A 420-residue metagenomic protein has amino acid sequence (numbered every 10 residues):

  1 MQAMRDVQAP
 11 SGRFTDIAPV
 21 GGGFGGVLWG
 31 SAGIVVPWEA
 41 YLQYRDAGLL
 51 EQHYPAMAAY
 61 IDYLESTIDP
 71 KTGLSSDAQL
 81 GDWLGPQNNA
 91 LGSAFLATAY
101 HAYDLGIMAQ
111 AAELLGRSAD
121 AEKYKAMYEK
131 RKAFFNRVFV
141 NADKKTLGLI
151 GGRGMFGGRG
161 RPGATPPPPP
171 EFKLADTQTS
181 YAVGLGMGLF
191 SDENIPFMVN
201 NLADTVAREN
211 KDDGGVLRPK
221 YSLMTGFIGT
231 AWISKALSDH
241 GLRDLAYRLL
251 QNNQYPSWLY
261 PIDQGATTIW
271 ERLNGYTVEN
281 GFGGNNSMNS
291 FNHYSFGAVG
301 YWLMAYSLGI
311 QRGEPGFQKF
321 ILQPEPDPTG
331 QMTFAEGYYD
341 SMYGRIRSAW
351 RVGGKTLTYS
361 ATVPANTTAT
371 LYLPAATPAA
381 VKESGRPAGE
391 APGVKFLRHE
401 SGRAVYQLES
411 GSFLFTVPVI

Functional and structural regions predicted by a protein language model:
M1-D16, G23-F24, L28-S31, L42-A99 (+6 more regions): Active-site acid/base region of carbohydrate-active enzymes
Q2, D6, D62, S66 (+5 more regions): Generic alpha-helical structural context detector
A32-V35, Q52-A59, L96-Q110, A119 (+9 more regions): Generic recognition of stable, solvent-exposed alpha-helical segments in well-folded globular domains
G33-L49, Y100-S118, S180-E193, W232-G241 (+2 more regions): Well-ordered alpha-helical scaffold segments within catalytic/enzyme domains
T67, P86, M108-L115, F134 (+6 more regions): Change "in soluble alpha/beta enzymes" to "in soluble alpha/beta proteins
G92-L96, K220-Y221, S290-F291: A short glycine-threonine-serine/GTX helix/turn-capping micro-motif
V138-A142, F172-M288: Extracellular polysaccharide-recognition and catalytic grooves
D244-I420: Non-catalytic C-terminal accessory modules of carbohydrate-active enzymes
